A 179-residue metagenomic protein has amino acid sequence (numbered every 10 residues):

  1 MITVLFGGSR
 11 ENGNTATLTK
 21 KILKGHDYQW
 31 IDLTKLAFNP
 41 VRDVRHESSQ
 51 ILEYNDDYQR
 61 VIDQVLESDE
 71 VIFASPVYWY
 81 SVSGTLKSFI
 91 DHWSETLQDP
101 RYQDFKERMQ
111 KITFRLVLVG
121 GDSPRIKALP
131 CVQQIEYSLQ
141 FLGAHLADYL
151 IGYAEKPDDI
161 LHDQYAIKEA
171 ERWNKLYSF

Functional and structural regions predicted by a protein language model:
M1-Q98, Q103, Y165-F179: N-terminal beta1-alpha1-beta2 submodule of the flavodoxin-like/Rossmannoid cofactor-binding fold
T3-L5, Q29-I31, R115-L118, A147-L150: Hydrophobic/aromatic beta-strand patches that form the interior of the parallel beta-sheet core in alpha/beta enzyme
S9-N12, V77-Y80, G121-R125, E155-D158: Short histidine/acidic/glycine/proline-rich micro-motifs that form metal- and phosphate-coordinating active-site loops
K20-H26, Q133-F179: Glycine-rich phosphate/pyrophosphate-binding loop and the adjoining helix
T34-L36, G120, G152-E155: Short, solvent-exposed coil/turn elements at secondary-structure transition points
N39-V44, F114-L116, L150-I151: Short, basic/glycine-rich phosphate-binding loops at helix/coil junctions that contact nucleotide phosphates
V41-R42, K127, D159-L161: Short, well-ordered secondary-structure micro-motifs
Y102-A147: Short, glycine-/small-residue-rich phosphate/pyrophosphate-handling segment
